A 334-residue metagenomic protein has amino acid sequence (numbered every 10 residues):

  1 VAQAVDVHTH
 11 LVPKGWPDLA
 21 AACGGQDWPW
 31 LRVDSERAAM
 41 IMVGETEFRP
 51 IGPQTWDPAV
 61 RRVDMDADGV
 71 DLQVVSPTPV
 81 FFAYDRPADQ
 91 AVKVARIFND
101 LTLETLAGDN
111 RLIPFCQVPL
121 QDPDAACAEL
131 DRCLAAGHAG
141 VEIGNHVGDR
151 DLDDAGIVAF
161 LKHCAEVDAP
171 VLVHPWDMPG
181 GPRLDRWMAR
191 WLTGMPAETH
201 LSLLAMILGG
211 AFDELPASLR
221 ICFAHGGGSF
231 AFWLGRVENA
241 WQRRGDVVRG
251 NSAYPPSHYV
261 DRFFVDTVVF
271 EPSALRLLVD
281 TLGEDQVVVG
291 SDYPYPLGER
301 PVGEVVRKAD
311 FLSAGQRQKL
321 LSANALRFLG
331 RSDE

Functional and structural regions predicted by a protein language model:
A2-V7, K14-L72, D100-A107, A128-R132 (+5 more regions): Mid-to-C-terminal alpha-helical segments outside catalytic/metal-binding sites
V5-V7, Q73-V75, I113-C116, V141-I143 (+4 more regions): Hydrophobic faces of well-ordered beta-strands that scaffold small-molecule active sites in alpha/beta enzyme cores
H10, V147, W176-D177, G227 (+1 more regions): Catalytic metal-binding/acid-base residues of hydrolase active sites
H10-P53, M178-A197, A240-V260: Active-site gating loops and adjacent loop-to-helix segments of metal-dependent hydrolytic enzymes
G15-A20, R86, R183-R186, W233-V237 (+3 more regions): Short aromatic-enriched loop/helix-cap "lid" or pocket-rim segments at secondary-structure transitions that line
D71-G210: Active-site gating/metal-coordination segments in enzymes
H200-L203, R244-R249, T267-E271: A general structural motif
I207-G210, S218-H258: Aromatic-lined glycan-binding groove of carbohydrate-active enzymes
